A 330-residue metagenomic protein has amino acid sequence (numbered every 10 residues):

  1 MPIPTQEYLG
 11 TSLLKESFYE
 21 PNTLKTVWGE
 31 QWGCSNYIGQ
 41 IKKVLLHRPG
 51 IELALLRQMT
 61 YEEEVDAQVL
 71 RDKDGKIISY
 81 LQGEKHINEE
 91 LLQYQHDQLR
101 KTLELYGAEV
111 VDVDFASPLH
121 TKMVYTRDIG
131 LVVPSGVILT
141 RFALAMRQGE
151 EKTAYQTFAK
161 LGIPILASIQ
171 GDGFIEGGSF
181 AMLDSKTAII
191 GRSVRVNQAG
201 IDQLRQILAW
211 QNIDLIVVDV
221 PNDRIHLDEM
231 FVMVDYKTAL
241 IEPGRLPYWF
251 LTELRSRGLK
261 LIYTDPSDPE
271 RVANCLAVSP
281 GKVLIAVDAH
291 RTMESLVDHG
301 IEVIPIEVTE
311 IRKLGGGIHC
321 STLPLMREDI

Functional and structural regions predicted by a protein language model:
M1-I330: The feature marks the mature, well-folded catalytic cores of soluble enzymes
